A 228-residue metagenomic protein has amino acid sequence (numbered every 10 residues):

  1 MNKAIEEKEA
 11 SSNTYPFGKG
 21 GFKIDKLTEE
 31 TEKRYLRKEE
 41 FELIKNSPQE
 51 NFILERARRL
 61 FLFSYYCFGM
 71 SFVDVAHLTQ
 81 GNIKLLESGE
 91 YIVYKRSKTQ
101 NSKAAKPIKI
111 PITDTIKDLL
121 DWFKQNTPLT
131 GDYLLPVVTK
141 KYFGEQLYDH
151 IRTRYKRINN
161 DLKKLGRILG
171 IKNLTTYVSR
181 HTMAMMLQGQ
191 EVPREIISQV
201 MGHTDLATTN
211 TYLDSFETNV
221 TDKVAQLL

Functional and structural regions predicted by a protein language model:
M1-F17: N-terminal DNA-binding recognition helix of tyrosine site-specific recombinases/integrases
Y15-E30, R34-F72, A76: Basic, Lys/Arg- and aromatic-enriched nucleic-acid-binding interface segment
L27, Y35, K98-Q100, M201-Q226: Catalytic-site neighborhood detector that most strongly recognizes the C-terminal catalytic loop/helix of tyrosine
F41, T113-I171: Active-site/catalytic core of tyrosine-dependent DNA strand-transfer enzymes
Q49-N51, S97-P111, E145-R154, K172-T175: Short, contiguous acidic/charged loop-to-helix segments that flank catalytic cores in large enzymes
H77-D121: Conserved tyrosine-mediated DNA breakage-rejoining catalytic core shared by Y-recombinases
N82-E90, I171-N173, V192-T211: Short, polar N-cap/turn motifs at the start of nucleic acid-interacting alpha helices
H150, N159-Q199: Short, basic (Lys/Arg/His-rich) helix/loop patches that form interaction surfaces in the mid-to-C-terminal regions
